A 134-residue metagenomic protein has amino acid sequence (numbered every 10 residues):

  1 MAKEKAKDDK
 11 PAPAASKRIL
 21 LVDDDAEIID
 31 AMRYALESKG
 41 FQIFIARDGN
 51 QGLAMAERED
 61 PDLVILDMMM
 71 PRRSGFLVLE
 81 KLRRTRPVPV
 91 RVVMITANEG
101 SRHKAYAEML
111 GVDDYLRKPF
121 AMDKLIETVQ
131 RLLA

Functional and structural regions predicted by a protein language model:
D25, M68-M69: The short loop immediately C-terminal to the conserved phospho-acceptor aspartate in CheY-like receiver
I29, P71-R72, G100: The feature encodes the CheY-like receiver
D30-S38: Charged docking surfaces used in two-component/phosphorelay signaling
R33, L77, E99-D114, E127: Alpha4 helix (beta4-alpha4-beta5 surface) of REC/receiver domains from two-component response regulators
D48-Q51, S74-V78: Acidic catalytic/metal-coordinating carboxylates
E59-I65: Active-site beta3 strand of CheY-like receiver
F120-Q130: C-terminal output helix
